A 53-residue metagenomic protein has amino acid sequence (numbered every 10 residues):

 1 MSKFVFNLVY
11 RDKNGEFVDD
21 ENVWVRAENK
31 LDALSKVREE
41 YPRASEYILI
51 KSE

Functional and structural regions predicted by a protein language model:
M1-V18: Short aromatic-glycine-(Arg/Gly/Cys) micro-motifs in beta-strand/loop hairpins
F4, N14, A27-K30, S45: Terminal low-complexity, poorly structured segments
D12-N14, V23, I48: N-terminal processing/targeting junctions
V18-E28: A short, exposed loop/beta-hairpin motif centered on an aromatic-Gly-Thr core
E39-E53: Short, mixed-charge low-complexity intrinsically disordered segments
